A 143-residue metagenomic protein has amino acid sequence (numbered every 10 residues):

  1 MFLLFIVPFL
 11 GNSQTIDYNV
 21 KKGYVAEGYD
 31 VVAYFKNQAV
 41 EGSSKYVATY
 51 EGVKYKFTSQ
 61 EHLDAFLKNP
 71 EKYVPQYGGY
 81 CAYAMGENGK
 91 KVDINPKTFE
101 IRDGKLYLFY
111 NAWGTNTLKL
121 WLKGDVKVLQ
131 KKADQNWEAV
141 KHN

Functional and structural regions predicted by a protein language model:
M1-I16: Bacterial Sec-dependent N-terminal signal peptides
Q14-N143: Charged, low-complexity intrinsically disordered segments
